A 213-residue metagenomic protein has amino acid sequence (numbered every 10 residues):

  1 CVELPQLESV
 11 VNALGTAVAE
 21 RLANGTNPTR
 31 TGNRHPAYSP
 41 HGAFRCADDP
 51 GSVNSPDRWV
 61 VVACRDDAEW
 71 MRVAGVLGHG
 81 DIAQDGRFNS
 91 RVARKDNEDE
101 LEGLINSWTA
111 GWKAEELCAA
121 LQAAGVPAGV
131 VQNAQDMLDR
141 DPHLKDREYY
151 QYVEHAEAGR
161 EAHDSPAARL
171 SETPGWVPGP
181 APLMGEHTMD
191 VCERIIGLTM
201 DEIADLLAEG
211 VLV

Functional and structural regions predicted by a protein language model:
C1-R58, A63-C64: Active-site-adjacent "lid/gating" segments in soluble enzymes
A19-T29, R140-H155: Short, surface-exposed loop/helix-turn segments at secondary-structure junctions that function as lids/hinges flanking
P40-A124, A128: Aromatic-enriched alpha-helical interface/lid elements that frame and gate functional surfaces
R94-E98, R140-K145, L212-V213: Short secondary-structure transition/capping segments
Q122-H143: Conserved PLP cofactor-binding pocket of PLP-dependent enzymes
E154-D205: Flexible, small-/acidic-enriched active-site or ligand-binding loops
I203-V213: Non-catalytic accessory regions
